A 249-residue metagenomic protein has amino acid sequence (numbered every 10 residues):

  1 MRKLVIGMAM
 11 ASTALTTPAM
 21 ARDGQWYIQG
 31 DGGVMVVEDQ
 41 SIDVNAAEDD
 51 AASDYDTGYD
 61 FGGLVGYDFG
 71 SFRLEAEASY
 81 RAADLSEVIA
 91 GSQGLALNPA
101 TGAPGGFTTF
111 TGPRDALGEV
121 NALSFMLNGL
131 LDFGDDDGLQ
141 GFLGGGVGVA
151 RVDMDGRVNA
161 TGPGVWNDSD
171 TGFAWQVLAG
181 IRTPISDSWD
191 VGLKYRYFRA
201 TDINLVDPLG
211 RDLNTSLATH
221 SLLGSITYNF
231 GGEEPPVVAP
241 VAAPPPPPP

Functional and structural regions predicted by a protein language model:
M1-A21: Gram-negative bacterial Sec-dependent N-terminal signal peptides
A19-F69, M154, S225-G231: Short glycine/proline- and aromatic-enriched beta-strand/turn motifs that initiate or cap beta-hairpins
R22, L64-R157, L222-F230: Gram-negative (and chloroplast) outer-membrane scaffold detector with strong preference for beta-barrel transmembrane
Y27, R73, G138-F142, G180 (+4 more regions): Membrane-spanning beta-strand positions in outer-membrane beta-barrel proteins
Q40-E48, S86-Q93, D153-P163, I203-R211: Outer-membrane beta-barrel translocator domains and adjoining extracellular loop/strand segments of Gram-negative
D50-D56, R114-E119, W166-D168, R211-L213: Outer-membrane beta-barrel domain signature
T57-F61, N121-F125, L139, S169-W175 (+1 more regions): Residues that define the transmembrane beta-barrel architecture of outer-membrane proteins
S186-P246: Predominantly the C-terminal beta-signal and adjacent terminal strand-loop region of outer-membrane beta-barrel
